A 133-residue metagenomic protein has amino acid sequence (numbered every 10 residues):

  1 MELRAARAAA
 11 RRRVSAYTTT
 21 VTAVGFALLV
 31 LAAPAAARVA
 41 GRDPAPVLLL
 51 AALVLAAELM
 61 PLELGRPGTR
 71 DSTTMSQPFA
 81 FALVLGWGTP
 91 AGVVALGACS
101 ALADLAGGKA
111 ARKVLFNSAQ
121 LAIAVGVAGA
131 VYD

Functional and structural regions predicted by a protein language model:
E2-S72, S76-D133: Short helix-perturbing small/polar motifs within transmembrane alpha-helices
